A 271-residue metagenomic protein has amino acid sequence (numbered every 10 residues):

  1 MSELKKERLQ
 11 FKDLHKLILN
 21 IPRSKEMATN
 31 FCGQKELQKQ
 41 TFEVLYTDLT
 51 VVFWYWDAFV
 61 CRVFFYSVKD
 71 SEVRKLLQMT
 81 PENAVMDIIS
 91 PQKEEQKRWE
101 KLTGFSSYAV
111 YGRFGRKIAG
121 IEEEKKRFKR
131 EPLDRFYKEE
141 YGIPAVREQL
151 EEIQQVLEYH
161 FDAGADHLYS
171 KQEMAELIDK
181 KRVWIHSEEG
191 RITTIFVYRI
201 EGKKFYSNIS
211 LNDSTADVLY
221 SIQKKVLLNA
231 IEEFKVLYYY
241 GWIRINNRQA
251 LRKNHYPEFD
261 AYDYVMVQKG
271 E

Functional and structural regions predicted by a protein language model:
M1-N30, E123-D166: Short amphipathic alpha-helix that is part of the acyltransferase structural core
I18-V44, D162-V183: Active-site rim helix/loop that mediates acceptor-substrate recognition in acyltransferases
T29-P81, S187-A216: Conserved donor-binding loop and adjoining core beta-sheet/short helix segment in diverse acyl/aminoacyl transferases
L45, V51-F53, V63-F65, M86-I88 (+6 more regions): Hydrophobic beta-strand residues in large extracellular and virion-surface proteins
S67-Y137, V226-L227, L237-E271: Acyl-donor-binding surface of acyltransferase catalytic domains
D162-K224, L228: Intrinsically disordered, low-complexity segments enriched in Gly and acidic/Ser/Thr residues that form flexible
